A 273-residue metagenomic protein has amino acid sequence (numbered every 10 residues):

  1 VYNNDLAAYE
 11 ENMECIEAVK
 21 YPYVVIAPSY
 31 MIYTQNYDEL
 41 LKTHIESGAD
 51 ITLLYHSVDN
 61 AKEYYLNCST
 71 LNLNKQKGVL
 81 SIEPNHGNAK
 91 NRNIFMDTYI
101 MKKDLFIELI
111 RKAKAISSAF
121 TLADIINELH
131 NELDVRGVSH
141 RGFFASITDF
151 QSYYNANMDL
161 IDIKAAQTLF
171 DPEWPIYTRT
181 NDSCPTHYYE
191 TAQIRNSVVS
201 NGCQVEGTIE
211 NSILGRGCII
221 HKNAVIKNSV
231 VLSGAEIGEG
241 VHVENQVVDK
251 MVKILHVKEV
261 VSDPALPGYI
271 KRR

Functional and structural regions predicted by a protein language model:
V1-N157, I270-K271: Unchanged
K114-R273: Left-handed beta-helix
